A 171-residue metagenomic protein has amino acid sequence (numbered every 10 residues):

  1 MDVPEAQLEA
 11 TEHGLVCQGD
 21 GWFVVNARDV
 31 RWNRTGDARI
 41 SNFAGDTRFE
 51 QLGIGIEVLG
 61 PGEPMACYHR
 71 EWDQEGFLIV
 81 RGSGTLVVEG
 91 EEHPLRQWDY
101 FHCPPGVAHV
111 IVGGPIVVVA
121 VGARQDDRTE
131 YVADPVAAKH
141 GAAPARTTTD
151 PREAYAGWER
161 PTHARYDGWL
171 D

Functional and structural regions predicted by a protein language model:
M1-Q51, A138-D171: A short, N-terminal "cap"/entry segment at the start of jelly-roll beta-barrel domains of the cupin/DSBH fold
T35-N42, G55-E71: Conserved short histidine dyad/triad with adjacent acidic residue
G55-E57, F77, V119: Conserved hydrophobic/aromatic positions in well-ordered beta-strands
G60-P64, S83, R124-D126: Short, charged/polar surface micro-motifs in flexible loops or helix N-caps
W72-T85, E89: Glycine- and acidic-residue-biased ligand/ion/polar-headgroup-sensing regions
G76, G90-G106: Short acidic-glycine-tyrosine-enriched beta hairpin
T85, R96-Q97, P105-T129: Ligand-binding loop in jelly-roll beta-barrel domains
